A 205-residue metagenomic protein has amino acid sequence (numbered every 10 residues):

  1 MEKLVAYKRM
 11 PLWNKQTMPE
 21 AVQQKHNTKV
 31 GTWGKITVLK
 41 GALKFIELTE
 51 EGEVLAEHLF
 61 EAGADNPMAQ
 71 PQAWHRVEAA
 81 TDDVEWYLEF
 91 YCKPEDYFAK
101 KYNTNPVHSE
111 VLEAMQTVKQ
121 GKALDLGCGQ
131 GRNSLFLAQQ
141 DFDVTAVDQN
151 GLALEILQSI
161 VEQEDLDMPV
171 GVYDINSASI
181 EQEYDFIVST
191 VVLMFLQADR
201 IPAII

Functional and structural regions predicted by a protein language model:
P11-G31: Conserved short histidine dyad/triad with adjacent acidic residue
G34-K44: Short, conserved beta-strand element in jelly-roll/cupin
E51-P71: Short acidic-glycine-tyrosine-enriched beta hairpin
Q70-C92: Ligand-binding loop in jelly-roll beta-barrel domains
C92-V118, L124, G129-M168, V172-Q182: Class I (Rossmann-like) S-adenosyl-L-methionine-dependent methyltransferase catalytic domain, capturing the SAM-binding
V188: A conserved beta-strand element that flanks and buttresses the S-adenosyl-L-methionine
V191-F195: Short catalytic micro-motifs in class I SAM-dependent methyltransferases
L196-I205: A short, conserved alpha-helix within the catalytic core of class I
